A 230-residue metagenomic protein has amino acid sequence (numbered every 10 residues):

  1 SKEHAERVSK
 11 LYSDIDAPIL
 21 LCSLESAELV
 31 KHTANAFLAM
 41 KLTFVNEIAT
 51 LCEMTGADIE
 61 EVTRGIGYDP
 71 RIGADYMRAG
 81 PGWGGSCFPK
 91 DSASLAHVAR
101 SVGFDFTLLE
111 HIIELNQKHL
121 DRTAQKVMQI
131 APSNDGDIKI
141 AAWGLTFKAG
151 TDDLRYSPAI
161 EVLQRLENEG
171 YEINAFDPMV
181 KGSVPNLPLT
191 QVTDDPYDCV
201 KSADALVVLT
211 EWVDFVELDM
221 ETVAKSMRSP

Functional and structural regions predicted by a protein language model:
S1-P230: Structural/interface elements that position substrates and couple domains in central-metabolism enzymes
